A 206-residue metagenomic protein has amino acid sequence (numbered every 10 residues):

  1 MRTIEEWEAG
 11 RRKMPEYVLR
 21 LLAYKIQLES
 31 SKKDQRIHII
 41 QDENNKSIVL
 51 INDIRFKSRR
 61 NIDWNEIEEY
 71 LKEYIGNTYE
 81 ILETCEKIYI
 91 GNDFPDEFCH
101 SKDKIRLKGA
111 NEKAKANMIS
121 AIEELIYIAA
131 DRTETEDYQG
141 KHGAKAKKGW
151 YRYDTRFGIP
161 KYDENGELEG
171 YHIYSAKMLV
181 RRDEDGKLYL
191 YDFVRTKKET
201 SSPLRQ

Functional and structural regions predicted by a protein language model:
M1-I4, L21, F193-R195, S202: Glycine-centered signal
M1-M14: Recognition helix of helix-turn-helix/homeodomain-like DNA-binding domains that insert into the DNA major groove
K13-K32: DNA major-groove recognition helix of helix-turn-helix/homeodomain DNA-binding modules
S30-Q206: Ribonuclease/tRNase effector modules and their secretory precursors
